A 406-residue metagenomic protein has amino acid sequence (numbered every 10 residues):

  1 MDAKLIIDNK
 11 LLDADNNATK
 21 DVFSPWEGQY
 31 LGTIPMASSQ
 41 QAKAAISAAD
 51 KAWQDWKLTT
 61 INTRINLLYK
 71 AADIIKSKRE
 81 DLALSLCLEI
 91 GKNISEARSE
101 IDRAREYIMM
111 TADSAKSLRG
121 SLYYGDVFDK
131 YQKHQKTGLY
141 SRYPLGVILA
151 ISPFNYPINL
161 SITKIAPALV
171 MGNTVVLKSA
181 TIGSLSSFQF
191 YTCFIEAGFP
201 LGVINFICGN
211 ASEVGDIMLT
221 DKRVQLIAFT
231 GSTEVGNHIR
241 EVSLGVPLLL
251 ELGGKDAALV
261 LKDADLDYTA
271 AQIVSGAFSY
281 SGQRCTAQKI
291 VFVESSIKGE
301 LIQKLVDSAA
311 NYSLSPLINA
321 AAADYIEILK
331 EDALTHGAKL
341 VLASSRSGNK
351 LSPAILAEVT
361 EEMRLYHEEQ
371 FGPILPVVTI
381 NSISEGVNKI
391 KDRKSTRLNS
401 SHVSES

Functional and structural regions predicted by a protein language model:
M1-T33, N66, K70, D102 (+5 more regions): Terminal low-complexity tails and localization/encapsulation signals of metabolic enzymes
P25-I94, S296, V306-Y312: N-terminal alpha-helical segment of soluble enzymes
G28, R64, L86, I108 (+9 more regions): Residue-level signal for inorganic ion chemistry
K57, L68-S161, F199, I204: N-terminal Rossmann NAD(P)-binding subdomain characteristic of aldehyde/semialdehyde dehydrogenases
G120-Y268, I380: Rossmann-like NAD(P) dinucleotide-binding subdomain of oxidoreductase/dehydrogenase enzymes
L226, E234-E361, T379-D392: ALDH superfamily catalytic-core signature
S347-L351, E368-I374, R393-R397: Conserved glycine-rich beta-strand-loop-beta hairpin in the small C-terminal domain of fold type I
L398-S406: Single conserved hydrophobic/aromatic residue that forms the stacking wall/gate of nucleotide- or nucleobase-binding
